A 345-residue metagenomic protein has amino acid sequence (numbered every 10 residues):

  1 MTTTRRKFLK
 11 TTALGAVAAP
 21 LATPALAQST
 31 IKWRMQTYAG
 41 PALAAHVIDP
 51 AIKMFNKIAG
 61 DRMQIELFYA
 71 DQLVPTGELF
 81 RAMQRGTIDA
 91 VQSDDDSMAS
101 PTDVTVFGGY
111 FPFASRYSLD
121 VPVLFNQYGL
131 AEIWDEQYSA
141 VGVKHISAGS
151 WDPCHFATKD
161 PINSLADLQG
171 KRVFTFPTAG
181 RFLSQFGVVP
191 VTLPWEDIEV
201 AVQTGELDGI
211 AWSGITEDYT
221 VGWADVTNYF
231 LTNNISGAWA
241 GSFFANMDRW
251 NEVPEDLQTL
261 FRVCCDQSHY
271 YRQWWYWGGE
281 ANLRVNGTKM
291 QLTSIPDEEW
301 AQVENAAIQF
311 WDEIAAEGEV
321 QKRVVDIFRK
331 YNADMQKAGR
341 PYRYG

Functional and structural regions predicted by a protein language model:
T2-L21, L26-V121, I133-G345: N-terminal secretory/targeting leader peptides
